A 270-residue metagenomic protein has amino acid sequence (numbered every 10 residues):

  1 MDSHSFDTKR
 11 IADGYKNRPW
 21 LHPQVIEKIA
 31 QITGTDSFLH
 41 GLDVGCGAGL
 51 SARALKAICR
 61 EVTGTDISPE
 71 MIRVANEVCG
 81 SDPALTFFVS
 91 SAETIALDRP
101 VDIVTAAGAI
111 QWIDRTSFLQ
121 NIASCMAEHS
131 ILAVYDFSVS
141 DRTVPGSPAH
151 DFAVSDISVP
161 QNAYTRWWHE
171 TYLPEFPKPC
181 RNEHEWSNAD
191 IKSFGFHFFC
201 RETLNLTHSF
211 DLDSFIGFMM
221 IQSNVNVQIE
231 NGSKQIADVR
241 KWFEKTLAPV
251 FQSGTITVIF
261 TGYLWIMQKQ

Functional and structural regions predicted by a protein language model:
M1-D36: Conserved class I S-adenosyl-L-methionine
L42, A48-T94: Class I SAM-dependent methyltransferase SAM/SAH-binding core
A96-I103: A short acidic, Gly/Pro-enriched loop at the edge of an enzyme's catalytic core that lines a small-molecule cofactor
G108: Short catalytic micro-motifs in class I SAM-dependent methyltransferases
I113-I122: A short, conserved alpha-helix within the catalytic core of class I
A123, A127-F210: Conserved catalytic/acceptor-binding region of the Class I
N188-Q270: Conserved Class I S-adenosyl-L-methionine
